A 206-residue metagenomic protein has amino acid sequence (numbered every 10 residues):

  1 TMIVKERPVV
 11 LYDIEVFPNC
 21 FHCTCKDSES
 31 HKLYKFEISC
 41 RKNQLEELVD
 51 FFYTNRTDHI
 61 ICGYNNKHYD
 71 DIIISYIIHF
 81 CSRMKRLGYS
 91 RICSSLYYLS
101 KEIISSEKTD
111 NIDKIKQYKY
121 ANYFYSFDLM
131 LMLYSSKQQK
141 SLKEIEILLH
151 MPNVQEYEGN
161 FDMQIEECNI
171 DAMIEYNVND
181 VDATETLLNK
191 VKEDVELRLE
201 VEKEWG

Functional and structural regions predicted by a protein language model:
T1-R7, D50-N55: A short acidic-Thr-Gly-centered motif at the start of a beta-strand
I3-D27: Gly/Thr-rich phosphate-binding beta-strand-loop-beta motif of the actin/hexokinase/Hsp70
Y12, F127, N179: Single, functionally critical "micro-switch" positions that shape active/binding sites and transmembrane helices
F21-C23, I73, S136, L188: Short, function-defining helix-loop hinge/capping sites that tune catalysis or transport
C25, Y64-N66, Y157: Glycine-rich, histidine-containing beta strand-loop boundary motifs that form or position
E29-H31: Solvent-exposed strand-loop boundary residues in beta-sheet-rich modules
L33-E144: Conserved DEDDh/DEDDy metal-dependent 3′-5′ exonuclease domain
C62, M130-G206: Acidic, Mg2+-coordinating catalytic module of metal-dependent nucleases/exonucleases that use a two-metal-ion mechanism
